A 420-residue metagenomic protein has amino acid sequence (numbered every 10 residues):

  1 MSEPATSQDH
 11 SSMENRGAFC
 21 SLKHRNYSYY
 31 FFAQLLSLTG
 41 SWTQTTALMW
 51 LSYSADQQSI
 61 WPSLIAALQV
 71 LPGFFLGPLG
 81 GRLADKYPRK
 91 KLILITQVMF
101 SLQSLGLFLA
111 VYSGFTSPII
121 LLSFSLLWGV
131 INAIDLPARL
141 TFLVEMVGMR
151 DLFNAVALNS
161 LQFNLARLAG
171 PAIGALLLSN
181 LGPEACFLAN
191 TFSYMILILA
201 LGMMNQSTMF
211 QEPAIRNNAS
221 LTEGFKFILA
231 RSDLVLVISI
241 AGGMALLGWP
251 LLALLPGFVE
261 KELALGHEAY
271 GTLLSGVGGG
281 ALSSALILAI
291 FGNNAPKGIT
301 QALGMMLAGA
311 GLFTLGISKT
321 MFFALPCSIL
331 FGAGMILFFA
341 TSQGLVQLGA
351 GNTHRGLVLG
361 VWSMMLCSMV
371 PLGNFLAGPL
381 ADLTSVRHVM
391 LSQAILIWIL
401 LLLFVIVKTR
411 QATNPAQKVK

Functional and structural regions predicted by a protein language model:
E3-E14, G202-K226, A416-V419: Flexible cytoplasmic inter-helical loops of multi-pass small-molecule transporters
S12-L71, A230-S275: Helix-loop boundary and gating motifs at the non-cytosolic
F19-R25, S113-F115, F225-R231, G316-I317: Helix-boundary and loop/linker segments of multi-pass membrane transporters
Y27-Y30, T46, W61-I65, F74 (+9 more regions): Alpha-helical transmembrane segments and their helix-entry boundary regions
S28-T45, L68-R82, P88-Q103, I120-S179 (+4 more regions): Substrate-agnostic recognition of the 12-TM MFS/MFS-like secondary transporter fold
M49-A55, F108-S113, A169-A189, K261-E262 (+1 more regions): Transmembrane alpha-helix termini and helix-breaking/packing motifs in multi-pass membrane transporters
F75-L79, K86, K90-L92, T96-M99 (+6 more regions): C-terminal transmembrane bundle of multi-pass solute transporters/carriers
T141, E145, P183, F187-R216 (+1 more regions): Helix-loop junctions on the cytosolic side of multi-pass membrane transporters, especially the intracellular loop
